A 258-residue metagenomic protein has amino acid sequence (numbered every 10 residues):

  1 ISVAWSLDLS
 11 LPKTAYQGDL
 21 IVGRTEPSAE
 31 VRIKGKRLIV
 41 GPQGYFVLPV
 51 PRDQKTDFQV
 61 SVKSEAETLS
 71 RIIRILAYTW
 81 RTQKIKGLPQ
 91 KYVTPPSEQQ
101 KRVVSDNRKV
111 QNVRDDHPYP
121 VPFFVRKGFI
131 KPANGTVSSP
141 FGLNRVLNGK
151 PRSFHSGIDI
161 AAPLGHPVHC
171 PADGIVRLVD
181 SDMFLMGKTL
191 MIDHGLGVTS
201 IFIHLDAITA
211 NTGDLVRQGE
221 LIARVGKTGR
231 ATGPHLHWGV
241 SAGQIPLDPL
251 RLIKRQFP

Functional and structural regions predicted by a protein language model:
I1-S2: Bacterial N-terminal signal peptides
W5-Y78: Ser/Thr-rich low-complexity repeats and stalk/linker segments
E26-S28, K36, D53, E65 (+7 more regions): Solvent-exposed coil/turn segments that connect beta secondary-structure elements in extracytoplasmic/periplasmic
P27, K34, T56-F58, L69 (+5 more regions): Envelope-exposed proteins and targeting segments
I72-M186: Surface-exposed, glycine-biased beta-strand/turn segments
P167-L178, A210-V225: Short, well-structured beta-strand-loop connectors
P171-T209, P234, G239: Zn2+-dependent peptidoglycan hydrolase active-site motif and core
K188-H194, V198, D214-P258: Conserved, short, structured surface segments that act as functional micro-motifs
